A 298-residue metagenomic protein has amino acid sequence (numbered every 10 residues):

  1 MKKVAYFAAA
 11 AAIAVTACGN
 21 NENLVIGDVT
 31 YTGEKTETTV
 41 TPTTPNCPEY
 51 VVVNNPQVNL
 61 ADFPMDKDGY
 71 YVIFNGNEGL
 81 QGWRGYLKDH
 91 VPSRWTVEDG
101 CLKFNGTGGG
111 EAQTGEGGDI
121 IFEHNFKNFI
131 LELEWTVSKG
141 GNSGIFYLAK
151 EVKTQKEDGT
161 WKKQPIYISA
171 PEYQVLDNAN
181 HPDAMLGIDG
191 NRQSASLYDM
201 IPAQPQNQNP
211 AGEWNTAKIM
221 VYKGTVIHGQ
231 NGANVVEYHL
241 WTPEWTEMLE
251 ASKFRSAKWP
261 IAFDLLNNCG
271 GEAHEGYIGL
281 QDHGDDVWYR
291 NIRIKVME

Functional and structural regions predicted by a protein language model:
K2-A8: Sec-dependent signal peptide recognition, specifically the positively charged N-region followed immediately by
V4, G19-N21: Long, low-complexity, intrinsically disordered N-terminal extensions of eukaryotic proteins, enriched
A9-I13: Hydrophobic helical h-region of N-terminal Sec-dependent signal peptides in bacterial secretory/periplasmic proteins
V15-A17: C-terminal motif of bacterial Sec signal peptides marking the signal peptidase cleavage site
N20, I26-E298: Carbohydrate-interacting regions of secretory-pathway proteins
